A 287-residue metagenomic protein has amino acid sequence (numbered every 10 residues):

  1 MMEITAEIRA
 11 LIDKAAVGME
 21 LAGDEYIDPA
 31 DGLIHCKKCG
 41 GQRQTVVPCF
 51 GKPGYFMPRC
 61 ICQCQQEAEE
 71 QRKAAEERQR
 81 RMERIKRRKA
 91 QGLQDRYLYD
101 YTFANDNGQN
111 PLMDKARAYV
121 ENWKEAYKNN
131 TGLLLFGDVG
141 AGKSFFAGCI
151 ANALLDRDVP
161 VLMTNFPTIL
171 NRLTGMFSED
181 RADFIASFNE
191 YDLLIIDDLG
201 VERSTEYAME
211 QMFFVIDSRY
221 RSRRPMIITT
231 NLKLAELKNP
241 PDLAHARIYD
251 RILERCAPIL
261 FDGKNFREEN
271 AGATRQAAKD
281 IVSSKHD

Functional and structural regions predicted by a protein language model:
M1-N107, E269-D287: A short, basic N-terminal segment
L93-L133: Pre-Walker A (pre-P-loop) alpha-helix and adjacent loop at the N terminus of AAA/AAA+ ATPase modules, a conserved
D106, T164, I259-F261: Hydrophobic residues at beta-strand termini and immediately following loops that shape nucleotide-binding pockets
P111-V120, K128, A151-Y191, R203-E210: Short glycine-rich substrate-engagement loop in P-loop NTPases that contacts/grips substrate
Y127-A147: Walker A/P-loop nucleotide-binding motif
V159-P160, E190-L193, S222-I228: Loop/turn-to-beta-strand initiation segments
N171-L173, E202-D287: Replace "adjacent to P-loop NTPase cores in ATP/GTP-dependent enzymes" with "adjacent to NTP-binding cores
